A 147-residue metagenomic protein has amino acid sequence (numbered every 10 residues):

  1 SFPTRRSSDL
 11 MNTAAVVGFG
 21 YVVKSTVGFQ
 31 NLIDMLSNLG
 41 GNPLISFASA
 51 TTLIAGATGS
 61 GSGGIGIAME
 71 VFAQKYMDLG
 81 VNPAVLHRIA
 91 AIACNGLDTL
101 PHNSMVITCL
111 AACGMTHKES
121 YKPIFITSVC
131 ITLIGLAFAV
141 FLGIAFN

Functional and structural regions predicted by a protein language model:
S1-S7: Short, small-residue-biased leader/transition segments that mark boundaries at the very start of proteins
N12, V16-F19, F29, M69 (+2 more regions): Alpha-helical transmembrane segments of polytopic integral membrane proteins, especially the permease/helical cores
T13-G20, F47-A55, S128-L142: Hydrophobic core segments of alpha-helical transmembrane domains in multi-pass membrane transport and ion-translocation
T13-V16, L39-L79, A91: Hydrophobic alpha-helical transmembrane segments of multi-pass integral membrane proteins, predominantly secondary
V22-N38, F146-N147: Membrane-interface helix termini and inter-helical loops of multi-pass transporters
N31, S62-K75, S104-M115: Re-entrant/interfacial helical elements at transmembrane boundaries that shape and gate the permeation pathway
N31-N42, V85, A91-P101: Structural signature of hydrophobic alpha-helical transmembrane segments
C94-N147: Juxtamembrane and boundary regions of transmembrane helices in multi-pass small-molecule transporters and channels
